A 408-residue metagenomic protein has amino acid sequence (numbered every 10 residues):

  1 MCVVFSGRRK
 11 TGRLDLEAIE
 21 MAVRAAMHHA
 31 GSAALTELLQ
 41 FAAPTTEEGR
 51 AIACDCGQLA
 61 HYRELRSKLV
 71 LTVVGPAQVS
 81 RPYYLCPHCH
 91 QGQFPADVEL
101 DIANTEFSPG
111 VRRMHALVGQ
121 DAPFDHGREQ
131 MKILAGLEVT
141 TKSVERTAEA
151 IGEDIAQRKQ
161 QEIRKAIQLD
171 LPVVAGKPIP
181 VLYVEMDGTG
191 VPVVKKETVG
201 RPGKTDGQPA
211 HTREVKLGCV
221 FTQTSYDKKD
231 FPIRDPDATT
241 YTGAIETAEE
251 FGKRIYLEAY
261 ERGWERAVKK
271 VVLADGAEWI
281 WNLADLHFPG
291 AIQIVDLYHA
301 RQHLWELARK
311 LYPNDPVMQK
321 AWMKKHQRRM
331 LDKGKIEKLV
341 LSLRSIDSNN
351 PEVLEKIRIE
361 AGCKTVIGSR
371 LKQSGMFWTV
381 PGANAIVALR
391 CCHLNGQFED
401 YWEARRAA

Functional and structural regions predicted by a protein language model:
M1-T36, Q40, R81-A408: Catalytic center-proximal scaffold of phosphoryl-transfer enzymes
E37-T45, V70-A77: Short, intrinsically disordered, charge-biased short linear motifs at domain edges
L39-G57: Short, basic/low-complexity N-terminal boundary segments at the transition from targeting/disordered tails
T46-I52, R66, V79-P82: Short metal-coordination and nucleic-acid-contact micro-motifs, chiefly zinc-binding Cys/His arrays
A51-C54, Q58-R63, P178-V184, V194: Extended, Lys/Arg-enriched charged tracts that mediate electrostatic binding to polyanionic substrates
C54-L59, V73-G75, P87-Q91: Short Cys/His-rich metal-coordination motifs, predominantly Zn2+-binding knuckles/fingers
Y62-R63, V70-P76, V199-G203: N-terminal low-complexity, intrinsically disordered segments
Y62-R66, A96-E99: Short Cys/His-rich "knuckle" micro-motifs
